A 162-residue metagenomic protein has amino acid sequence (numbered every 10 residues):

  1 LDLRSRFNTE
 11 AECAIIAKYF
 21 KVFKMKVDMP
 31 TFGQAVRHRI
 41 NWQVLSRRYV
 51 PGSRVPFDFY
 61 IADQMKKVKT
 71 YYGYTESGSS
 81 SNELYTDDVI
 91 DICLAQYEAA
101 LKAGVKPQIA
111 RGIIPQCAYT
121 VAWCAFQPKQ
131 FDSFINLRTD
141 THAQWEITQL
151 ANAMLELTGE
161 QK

Functional and structural regions predicted by a protein language model:
L1-K162: Family-specific signature for flavin-dependent thymidylate synthase
